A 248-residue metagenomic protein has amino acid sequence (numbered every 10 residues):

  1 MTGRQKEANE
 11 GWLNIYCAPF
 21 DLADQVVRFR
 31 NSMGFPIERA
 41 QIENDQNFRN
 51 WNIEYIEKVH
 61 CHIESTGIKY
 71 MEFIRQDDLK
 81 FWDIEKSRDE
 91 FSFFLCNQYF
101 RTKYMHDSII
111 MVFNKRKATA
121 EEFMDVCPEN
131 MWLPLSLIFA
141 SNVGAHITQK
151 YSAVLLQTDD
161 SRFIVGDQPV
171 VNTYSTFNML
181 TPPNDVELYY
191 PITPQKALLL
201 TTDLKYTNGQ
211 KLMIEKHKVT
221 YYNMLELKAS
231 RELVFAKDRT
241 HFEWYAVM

Functional and structural regions predicted by a protein language model:
T2-M248: Alpha-helical structural context detector biased toward long hydrophobic helices
